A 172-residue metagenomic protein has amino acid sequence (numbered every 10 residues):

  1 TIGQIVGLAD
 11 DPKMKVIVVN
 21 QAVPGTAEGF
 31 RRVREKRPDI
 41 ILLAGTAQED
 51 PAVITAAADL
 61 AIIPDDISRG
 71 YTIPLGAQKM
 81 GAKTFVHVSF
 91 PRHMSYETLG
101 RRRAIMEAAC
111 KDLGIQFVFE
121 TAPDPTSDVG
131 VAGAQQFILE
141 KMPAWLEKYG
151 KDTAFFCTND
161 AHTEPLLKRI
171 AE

Functional and structural regions predicted by a protein language model:
I2-L8, K15-L42, M106, V118-E120 (+1 more regions): Hydrophobic alpha-helical
V6-P12, P24-G25, R31-R32, K36 (+6 more regions): N-terminal Sec/ER secretory leader and immediately downstream segment of secreted/extracellular precursors
A22, T46-Q48, F90: Short, ordered loop/turn segments at secondary-structure junctions
V23, I63-G70, Q78, Y96-L99 (+2 more regions): Solvent-exposed, acidic/flexible segments
V33-I67: Flexible loop/hinge segments that line or gate small-molecule binding clefts
D50-A52, S68-R69, D124-G130: A short acidic, often aromatic-flanked loop/helix-cap motif at beta-alpha or helix-coil junctions that lines enzyme
D59-P64, F90-Y96, P125-A132, K151-A154: Second-shell loop/turn segments in exported
D66-F119: An alpha-beta-alpha
